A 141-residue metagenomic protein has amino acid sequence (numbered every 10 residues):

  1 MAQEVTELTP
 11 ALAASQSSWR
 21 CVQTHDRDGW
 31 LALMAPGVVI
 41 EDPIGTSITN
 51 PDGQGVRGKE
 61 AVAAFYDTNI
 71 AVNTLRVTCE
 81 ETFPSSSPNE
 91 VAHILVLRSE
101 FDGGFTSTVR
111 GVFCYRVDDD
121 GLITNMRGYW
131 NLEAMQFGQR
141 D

Functional and structural regions predicted by a protein language model:
M1-A32, P36-G37, R140-D141: Short, low-complexity N-terminal intrinsically disordered segments enriched in polar/charged residues
M1-E7, A63, D67-D141: A beta-strand edge to alpha-helix "cap/lid" segment located at domain peripheries
V5, Q16, I48-D52, F101: Short, charged low-complexity linear motifs
L8, R27-G29, A35-N89: A solvent-exposed, acidic/Ser-Thr-rich amphipathic alpha-helical stretch
L8-T9, S18-C21, G55-V56, F105 (+1 more regions): Alpha-helical interaction segments
L12, I44-G45, T106: Short hydrophobic/aromatic segments of transmembrane alpha-helices and their interfaces
C21-V22, D28, G45, D118 (+1 more regions): Hydrophobic alpha-helical elements and their junctions with loops/disorder across both membrane and soluble proteins
